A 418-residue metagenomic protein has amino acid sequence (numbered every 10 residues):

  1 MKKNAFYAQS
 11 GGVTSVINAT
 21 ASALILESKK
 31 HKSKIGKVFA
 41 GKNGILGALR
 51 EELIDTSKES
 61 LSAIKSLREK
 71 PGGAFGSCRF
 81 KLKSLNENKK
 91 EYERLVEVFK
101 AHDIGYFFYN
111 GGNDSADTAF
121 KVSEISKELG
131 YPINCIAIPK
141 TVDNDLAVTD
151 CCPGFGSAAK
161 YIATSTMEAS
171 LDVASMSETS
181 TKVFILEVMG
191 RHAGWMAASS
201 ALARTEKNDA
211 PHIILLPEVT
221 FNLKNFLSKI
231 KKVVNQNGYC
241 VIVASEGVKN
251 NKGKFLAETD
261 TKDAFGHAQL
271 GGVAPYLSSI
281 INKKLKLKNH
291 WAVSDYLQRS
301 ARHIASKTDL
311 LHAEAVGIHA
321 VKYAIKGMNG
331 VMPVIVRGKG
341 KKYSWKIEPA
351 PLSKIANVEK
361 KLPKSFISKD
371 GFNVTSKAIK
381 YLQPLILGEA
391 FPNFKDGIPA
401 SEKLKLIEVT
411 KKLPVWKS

Functional and structural regions predicted by a protein language model:
M1-L53: N-terminal phosphate-binding or glycine-rich loops at protein starts, especially the Walker A/P-loop of NTPases
K3-Y7, L67-K81, K140-D150, S180-T181 (+1 more regions): Gly-rich Lys/Arg/Thr-decorated short loops/hinges at beta-loop-alpha junctions or inter-strand turns that position
S10-G12, G41-L46, R79-F80, G112-N113 (+5 more regions): Short, ordered loop/turn segments at secondary-structure junctions
T14-L24, A48-L49, Y92-E93, N113-K121 (+5 more regions): Short glycine/serine/threonine-rich phosphate/pyrophosphate-binding segments that cradle anionic phosphate groups
V38, V98, Y106-G111, D117-P132 (+2 more regions): Accessory alpha-helical/coil subdomains and C-terminal extensions that flank or cap enzyme catalytic cores
E51-G105, D114-S115, M167: Glycine-rich oxoanion-binding loops at beta->alpha junctions
F255-S418: C-terminal non-catalytic interaction/assembly regions of soluble proteins
